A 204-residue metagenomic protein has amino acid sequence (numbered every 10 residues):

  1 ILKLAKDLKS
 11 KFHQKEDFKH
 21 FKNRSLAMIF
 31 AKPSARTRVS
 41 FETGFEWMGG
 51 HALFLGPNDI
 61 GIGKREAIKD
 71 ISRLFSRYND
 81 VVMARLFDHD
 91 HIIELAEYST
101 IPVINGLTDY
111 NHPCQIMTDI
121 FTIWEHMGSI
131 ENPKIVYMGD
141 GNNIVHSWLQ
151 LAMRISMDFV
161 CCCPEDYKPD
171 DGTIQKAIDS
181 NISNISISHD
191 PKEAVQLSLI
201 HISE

Functional and structural regions predicted by a protein language model:
I1-V39: Positively charged, low-complexity intrinsically disordered leader regions
E16-F18, R73, D80-L151, I200: Anion-binding alpha/beta catalytic cores of soluble intermediary-metabolism enzymes, centered on
S25, F30-R77: Active-site cofactor/substrate anionic-group-binding motifs, chiefly glycine- and Lys/Arg-rich phosphate-binding loops
M48, Y98-T100, I155, N181: Short, structured coil segments at secondary-structure junctions
I155-I178: NAD(P)-binding Rossmann-fold cofactor-contacting core
N181-L197: Short acidic low-complexity segments
S198-E204: Residue-level detector of conserved catalytic or cofactor/ligand-binding positions in enzyme active sites
